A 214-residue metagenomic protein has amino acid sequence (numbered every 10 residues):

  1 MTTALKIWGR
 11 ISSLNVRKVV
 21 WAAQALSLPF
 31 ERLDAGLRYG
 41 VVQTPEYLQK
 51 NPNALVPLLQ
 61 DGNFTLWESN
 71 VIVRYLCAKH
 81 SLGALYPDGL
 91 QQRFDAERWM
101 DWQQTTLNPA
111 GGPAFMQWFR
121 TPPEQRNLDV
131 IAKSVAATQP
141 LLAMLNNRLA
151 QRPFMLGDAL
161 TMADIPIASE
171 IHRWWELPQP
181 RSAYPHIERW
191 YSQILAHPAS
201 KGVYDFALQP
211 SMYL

Functional and structural regions predicted by a protein language model:
M1-S12, R17-A132, P153: GST-like domain detector, emphasizing the conserved glutathione-binding G-site in the N-terminal thioredoxin-like
R32, D158, A183, V203-Y204: A generic structural-conservation signal
G36, I187, A207: Residue-level "edge-of-site" marker
L37-R38, L160, Q209: Positions that flank functional sites
V41-Q43, Q193, Y213-L214: Short Asp/Glu-rich motifs
C77, E170-I171, Y204: Active-site-flanking alpha-helical
Q91, M100-P198: GST-like fold's C-terminal all-alpha helical module
S200-L214: Terminal-tail/helix-coil boundary detector
